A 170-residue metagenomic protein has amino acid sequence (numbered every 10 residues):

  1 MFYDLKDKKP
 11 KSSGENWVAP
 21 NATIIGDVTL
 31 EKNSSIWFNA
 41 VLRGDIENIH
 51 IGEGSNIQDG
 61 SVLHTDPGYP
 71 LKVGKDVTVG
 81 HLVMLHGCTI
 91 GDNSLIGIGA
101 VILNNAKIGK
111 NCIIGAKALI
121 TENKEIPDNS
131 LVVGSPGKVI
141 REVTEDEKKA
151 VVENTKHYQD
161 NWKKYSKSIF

Functional and structural regions predicted by a protein language model:
L5-K6, K11-P127, L131-V132, G137-V139: Structural signal for interior beta-strand "rungs" in well-ordered beta-sheet cores of soluble enzyme domains
T155-F170: Charged phosphate-binding loop/patch that engages nucleotide di/tri-phosphates or the phosphate backbone of nucleic
